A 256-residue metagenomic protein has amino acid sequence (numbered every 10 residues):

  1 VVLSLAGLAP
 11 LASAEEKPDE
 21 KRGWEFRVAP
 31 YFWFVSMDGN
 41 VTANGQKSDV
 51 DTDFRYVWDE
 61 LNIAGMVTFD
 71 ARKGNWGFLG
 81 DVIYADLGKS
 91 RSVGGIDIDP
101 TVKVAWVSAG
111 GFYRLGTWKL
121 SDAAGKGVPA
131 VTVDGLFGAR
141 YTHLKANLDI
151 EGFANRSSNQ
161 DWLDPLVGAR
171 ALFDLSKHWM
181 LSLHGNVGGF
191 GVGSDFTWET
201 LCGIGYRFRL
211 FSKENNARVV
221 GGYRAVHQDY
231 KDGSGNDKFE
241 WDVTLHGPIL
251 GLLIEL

Functional and structural regions predicted by a protein language model:
S13-Y84, I249, E255: Short glycine/proline- and aromatic-enriched beta-strand/turn motifs that initiate or cap beta-hairpins
E15-W24, G116-T132, L175-W179, R209-A217: Short loop/turn motifs that connect adjacent beta-strands in outer-membrane beta-barrel proteins
R22-W24, L61-G65, R72, K103-V107 (+4 more regions): Residues that define the transmembrane beta-barrel architecture of outer-membrane proteins
V28-P30, V67-K73, A109-Y113, F137-A139 (+4 more regions): Residues on the lipid-exposed face of transmembrane beta-strands in outer-membrane beta-barrel proteins
F32-S36, K73-N75, V82-G88, W106 (+7 more regions): Transmembrane beta-strands of outer-membrane beta-barrel pores
G39-K47, S90-G95, A123-A124, K145-A154 (+2 more regions): Outer-membrane beta-barrel translocator domains and adjoining extracellular loop/strand segments of Gram-negative
M180-D195: Transmembrane beta-strand segments that form the barrel wall of outer-membrane beta-barrel proteins
T200-L256: Predominantly the C-terminal beta-signal and adjacent terminal strand-loop region of outer-membrane beta-barrel
